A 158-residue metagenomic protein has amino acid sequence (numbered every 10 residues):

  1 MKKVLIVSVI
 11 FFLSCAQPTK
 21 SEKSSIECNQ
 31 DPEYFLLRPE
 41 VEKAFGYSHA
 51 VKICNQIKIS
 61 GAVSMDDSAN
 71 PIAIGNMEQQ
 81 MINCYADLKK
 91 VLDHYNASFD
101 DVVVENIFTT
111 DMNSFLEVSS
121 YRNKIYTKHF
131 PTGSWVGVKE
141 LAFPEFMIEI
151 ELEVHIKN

Functional and structural regions predicted by a protein language model:
V4-F12: Sec-dependent N-terminal signal peptides
C15-A86, K90-Y95, D100, T109-N158: N-terminal presequence-like segments and the immediate start of the first folded domain
V103-E105: Surface-exposed aromatic
